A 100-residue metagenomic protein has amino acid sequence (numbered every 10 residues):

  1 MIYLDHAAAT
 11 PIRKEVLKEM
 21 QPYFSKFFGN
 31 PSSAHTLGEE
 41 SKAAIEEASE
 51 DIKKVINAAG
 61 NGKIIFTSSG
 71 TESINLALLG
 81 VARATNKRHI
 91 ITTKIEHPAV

Functional and structural regions predicted by a protein language model:
M1-V100: Pyridoxal 5′-phosphate
